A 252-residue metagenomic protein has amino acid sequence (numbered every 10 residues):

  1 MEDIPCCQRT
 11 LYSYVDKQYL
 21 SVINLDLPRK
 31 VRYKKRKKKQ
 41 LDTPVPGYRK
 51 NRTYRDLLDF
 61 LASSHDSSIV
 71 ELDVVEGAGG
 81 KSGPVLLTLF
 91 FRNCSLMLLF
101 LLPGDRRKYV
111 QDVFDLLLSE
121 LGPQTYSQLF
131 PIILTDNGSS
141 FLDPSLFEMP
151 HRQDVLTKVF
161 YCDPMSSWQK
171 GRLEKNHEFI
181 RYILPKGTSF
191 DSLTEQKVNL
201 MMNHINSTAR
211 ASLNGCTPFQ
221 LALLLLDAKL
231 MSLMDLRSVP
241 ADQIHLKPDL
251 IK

Functional and structural regions predicted by a protein language model:
D3-A62: Basic, flexible linker segments flanking DNA-binding modules in nucleic acid-interacting mobile-element proteins
F60-V70: Structured nucleic-acid-interacting core domains from mobile-element enzymes and related host factors, especially RNase
A62, V75-E76, K81-L98, P103: Short conserved beta-strand segments at catalytic cores or DNA/RNA-binding microdomains of nucleic-acid binding
A78, S82, L99-Q124: Active-site beta-loop-alpha junctions of metal-dependent nucleic acid enzymes, especially the RNase H-like/DDE
L99, P131-D136: Short catalytic-loop micro-motif centered on adjacent basic/acidic residues
T135-N137, P144-P150, V159-I183, D191-N203: RNase H-like two-metal-ion nuclease catalytic core shared by retroviral integrases and related mobile-element nucleases
K186-K252: C-terminal domain-tail junction helix/linker
